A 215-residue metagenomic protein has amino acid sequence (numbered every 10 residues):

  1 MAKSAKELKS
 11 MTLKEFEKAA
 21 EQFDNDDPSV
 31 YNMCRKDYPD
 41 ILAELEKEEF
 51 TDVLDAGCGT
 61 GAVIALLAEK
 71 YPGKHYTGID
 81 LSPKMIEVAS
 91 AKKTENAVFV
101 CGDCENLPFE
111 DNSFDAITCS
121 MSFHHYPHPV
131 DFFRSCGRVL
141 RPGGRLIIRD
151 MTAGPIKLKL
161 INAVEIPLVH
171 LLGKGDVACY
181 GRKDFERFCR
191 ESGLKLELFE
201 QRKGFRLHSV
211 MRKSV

Functional and structural regions predicted by a protein language model:
A2-K47, A62-L66, V88, V164: Conserved class I S-adenosyl-L-methionine
E7-L8, D26-V30, V63, I147-S192 (+1 more regions): C-terminal alpha-helical "lid/dimerization" subdomain adjacent to the S-adenosyl-L-methionine
F50, F114-D115: Local beta-strand N-terminus motif with an aromatic residue
L54-A56, T60-N106: Class I SAM-dependent methyltransferase SAM/SAH-binding core
T118: A conserved beta-strand element that flanks and buttresses the S-adenosyl-L-methionine
M121-S122: Short catalytic micro-motifs in class I SAM-dependent methyltransferases
V130-P142: A short glycine-rich, Lys/Arg-flanked "PGG" loop and its adjoining helix->strand segment in the class I
V210-V215: C-terminal lobe and adjacent flexible extensions of AdoMet/dcAdoMet transferase-like proteins
